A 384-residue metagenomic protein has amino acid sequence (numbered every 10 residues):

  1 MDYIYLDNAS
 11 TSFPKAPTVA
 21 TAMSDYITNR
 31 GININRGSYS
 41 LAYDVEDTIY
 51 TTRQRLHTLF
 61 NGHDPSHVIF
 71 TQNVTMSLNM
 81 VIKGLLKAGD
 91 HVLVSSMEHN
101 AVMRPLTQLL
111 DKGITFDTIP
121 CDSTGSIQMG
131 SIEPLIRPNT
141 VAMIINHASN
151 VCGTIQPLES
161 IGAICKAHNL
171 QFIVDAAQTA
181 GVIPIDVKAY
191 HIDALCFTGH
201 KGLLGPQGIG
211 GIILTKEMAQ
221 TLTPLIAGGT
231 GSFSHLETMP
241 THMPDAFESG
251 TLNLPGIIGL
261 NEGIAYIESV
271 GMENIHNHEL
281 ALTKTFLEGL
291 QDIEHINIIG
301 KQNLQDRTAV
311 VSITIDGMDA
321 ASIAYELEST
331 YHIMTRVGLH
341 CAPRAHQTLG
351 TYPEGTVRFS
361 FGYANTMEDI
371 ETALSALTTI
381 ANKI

Functional and structural regions predicted by a protein language model:
M1-I384: Pyridoxal 5′-phosphate
